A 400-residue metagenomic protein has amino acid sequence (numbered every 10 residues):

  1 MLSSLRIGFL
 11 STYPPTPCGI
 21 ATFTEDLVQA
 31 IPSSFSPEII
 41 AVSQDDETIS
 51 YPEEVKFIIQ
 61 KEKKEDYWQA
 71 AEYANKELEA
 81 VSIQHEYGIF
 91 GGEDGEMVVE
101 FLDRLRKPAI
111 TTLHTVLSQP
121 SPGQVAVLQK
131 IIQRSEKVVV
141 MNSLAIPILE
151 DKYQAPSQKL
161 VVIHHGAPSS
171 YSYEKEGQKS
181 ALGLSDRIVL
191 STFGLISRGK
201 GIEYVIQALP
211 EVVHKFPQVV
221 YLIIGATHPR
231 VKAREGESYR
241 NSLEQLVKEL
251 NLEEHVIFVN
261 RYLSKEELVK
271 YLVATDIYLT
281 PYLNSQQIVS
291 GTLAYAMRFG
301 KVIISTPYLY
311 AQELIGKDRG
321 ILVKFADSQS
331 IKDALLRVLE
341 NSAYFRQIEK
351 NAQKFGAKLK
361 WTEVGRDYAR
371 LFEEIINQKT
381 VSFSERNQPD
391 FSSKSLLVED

Functional and structural regions predicted by a protein language model:
E136, H255-F258, K270-Q287, K301: Acidic donor-binding loop of glycosyltransferase active sites
L144, G166, T227: Carbohydrate-associated surface elements
S172-L184, V189: A short helix/loop element that forms part of the nucleotide-sugar donor recognition site in Leloir-type
L184-K200, I206-L209, L222-I224: Conserved donor-binding/catalytic core segment of Leloir-type glycosyltransferases
R234-Y262: Nucleotide-activated donor-binding/catalytic signature segment of Leloir-type glycosyltransferases, i.e., the conserved
M297-R298, V302-S305: Short hydrophobic beta-strand element within catalytic cores of glycosyltransferases and related nucleotide-activated
K317, I321-S328, R337-A343: Conserved acidic donor-binding segment of nucleotide-sugar-dependent glycosyltransferases
Y344-K358: A short, well-ordered alpha-helix in the C-terminal region of glycosyltransferases
